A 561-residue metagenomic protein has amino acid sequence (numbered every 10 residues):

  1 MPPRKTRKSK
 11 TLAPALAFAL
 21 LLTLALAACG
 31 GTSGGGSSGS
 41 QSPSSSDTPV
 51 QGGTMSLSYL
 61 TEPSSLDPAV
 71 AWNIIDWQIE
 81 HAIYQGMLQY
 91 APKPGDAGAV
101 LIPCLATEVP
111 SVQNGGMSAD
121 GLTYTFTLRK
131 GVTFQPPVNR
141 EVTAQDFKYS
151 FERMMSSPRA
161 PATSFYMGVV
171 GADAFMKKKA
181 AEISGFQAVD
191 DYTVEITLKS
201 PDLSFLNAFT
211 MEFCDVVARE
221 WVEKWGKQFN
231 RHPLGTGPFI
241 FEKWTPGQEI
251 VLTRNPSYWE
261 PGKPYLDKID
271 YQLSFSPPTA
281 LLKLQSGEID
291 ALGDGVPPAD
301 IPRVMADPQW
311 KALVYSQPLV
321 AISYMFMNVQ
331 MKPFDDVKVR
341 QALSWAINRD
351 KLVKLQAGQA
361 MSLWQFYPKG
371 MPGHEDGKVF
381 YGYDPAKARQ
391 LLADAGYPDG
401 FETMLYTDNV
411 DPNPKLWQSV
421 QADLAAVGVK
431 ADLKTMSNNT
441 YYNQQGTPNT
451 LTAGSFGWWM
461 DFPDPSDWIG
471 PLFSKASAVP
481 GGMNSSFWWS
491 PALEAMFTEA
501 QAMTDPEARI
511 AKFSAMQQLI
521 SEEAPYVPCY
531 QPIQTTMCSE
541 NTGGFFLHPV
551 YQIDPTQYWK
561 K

Functional and structural regions predicted by a protein language model:
T48, V353, P412, A426-Y441 (+2 more regions): Extracytoplasmic/peripheral linker and loop segments enriched in polar/acidic and small residues with frequent Thr/Pro
S58-M117, H232-T236: N-terminal lobe/hinge region of extracytoplasmic solute-binding protein
W72, E108-T163, E195, K283 (+1 more regions): Aromatic- and charge-enriched surface segment that lines or borders ligand/interaction sites
A91-D96, A172-D173, K177-Y192, L198-P264 (+3 more regions): Gly/Pro-rich hinge or "lid" segments in bacterial periplasmic/extracellular proteins
E223-P233, N255-R303, Q421, K430: Ligand-site clamp/hinge motif
F239, N328, F334, W345 (+2 more regions): Structural transition elements
P246, A360-S362, P372, R389 (+4 more regions): Ligand/substrate-recognition segments at binding pockets and active sites
T536-K561: Long beta-strand-rich cores associated with HINT superfamily self-processing modules
